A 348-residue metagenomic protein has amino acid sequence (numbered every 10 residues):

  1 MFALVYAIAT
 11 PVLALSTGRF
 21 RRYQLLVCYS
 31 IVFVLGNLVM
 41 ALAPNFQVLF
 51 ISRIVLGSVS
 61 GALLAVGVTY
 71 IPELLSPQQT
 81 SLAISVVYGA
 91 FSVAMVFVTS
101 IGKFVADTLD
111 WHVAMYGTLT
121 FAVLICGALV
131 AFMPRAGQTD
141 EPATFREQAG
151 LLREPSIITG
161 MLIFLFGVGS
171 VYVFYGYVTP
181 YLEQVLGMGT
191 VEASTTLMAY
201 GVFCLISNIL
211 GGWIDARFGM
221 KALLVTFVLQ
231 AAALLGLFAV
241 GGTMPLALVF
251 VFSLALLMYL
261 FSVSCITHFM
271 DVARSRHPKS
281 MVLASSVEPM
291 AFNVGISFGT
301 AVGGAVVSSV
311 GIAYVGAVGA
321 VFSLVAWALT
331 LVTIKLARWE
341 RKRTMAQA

Functional and structural regions predicted by a protein language model:
I8-F46: Conserved MFS/SLC helix-loop-helix module at the cytosolic interface between two early adjacent transmembrane helices
A9-R22, N208-G219, V307: Helix-to-loop junctions at the C-terminal end of transmembrane segments in multipass secondary transporters
R21, L42-V48, V59, S76 (+2 more regions): Helix-breaking motifs and short loop linkers at transmembrane-helix boundaries and internal kinks in secondary membrane
L35-V39, Q47-L56, P245-S253: Paired small-residue
F46, S52-F91: Cytoplasmic helix-loop-helix junction between adjacent transmembrane helices in 12-TM secondary transporters
L119-Q138, T330-T333: C-terminal membrane-cytosol helix-exit motif in multi-pass small-molecule transporters
I157-M198: Extracytoplasmic gate region of multi-pass secondary transporters
V272-V310: A late C-terminal transmembrane helix in Major Facilitator Superfamily
